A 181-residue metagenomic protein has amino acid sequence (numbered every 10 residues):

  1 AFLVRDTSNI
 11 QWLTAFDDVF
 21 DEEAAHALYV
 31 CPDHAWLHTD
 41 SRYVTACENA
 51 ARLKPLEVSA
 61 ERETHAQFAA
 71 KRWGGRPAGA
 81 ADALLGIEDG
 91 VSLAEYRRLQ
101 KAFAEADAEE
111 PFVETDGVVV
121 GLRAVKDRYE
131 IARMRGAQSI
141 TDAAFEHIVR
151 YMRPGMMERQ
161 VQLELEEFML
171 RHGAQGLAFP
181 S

Functional and structural regions predicted by a protein language model:
A1-E146: A composition/biophysics-driven feature that prefers long, compositionally simple stretches
A1-I10, S139-S181: Active-site cores enriched in adjacent His and Asp/Glu residues with nearby glycine-rich loops that coordinate divalent
